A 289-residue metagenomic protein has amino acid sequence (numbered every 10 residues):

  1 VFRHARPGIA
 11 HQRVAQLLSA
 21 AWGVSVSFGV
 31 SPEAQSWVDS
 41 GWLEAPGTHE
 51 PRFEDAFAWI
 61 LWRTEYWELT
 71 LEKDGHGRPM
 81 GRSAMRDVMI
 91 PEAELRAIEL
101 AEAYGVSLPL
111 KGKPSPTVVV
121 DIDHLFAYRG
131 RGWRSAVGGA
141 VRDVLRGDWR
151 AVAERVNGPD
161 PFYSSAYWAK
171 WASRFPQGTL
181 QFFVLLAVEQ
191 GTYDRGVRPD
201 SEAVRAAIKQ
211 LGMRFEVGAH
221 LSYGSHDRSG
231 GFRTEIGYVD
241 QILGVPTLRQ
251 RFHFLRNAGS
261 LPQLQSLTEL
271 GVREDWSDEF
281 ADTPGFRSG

Functional and structural regions predicted by a protein language model:
V1-P199, T283-G289: Terminal accessory/targeting
R3-H4, H253, D278-F280: Conserved residues at the C-terminal ends of beta-strands
L18, W171, Y238-V239, S266: Residues within well-ordered alpha helices
S25-G29, T247, E274: Short secondary-structure junctions
D121, H220, L267: Conserved hydrophobic/aromatic pocket- or pore-lining residues that grip, position, or stack substrates in active sites
H124, Y128, W149-R150, A166 (+1 more regions): Metal-dependent polysaccharide deacetylase catalytic core of the NodB/CE4 family, i.e., the active-site-bearing domain
V144-D148, Q210-L211, S277-F280: Short, surface-exposed, polar/charged, turn-prone segments marking secondary-structure boundaries
V239-L243, A258-G289: C-terminal active-site subregion of NodB/CE4 polysaccharide deacetylases
